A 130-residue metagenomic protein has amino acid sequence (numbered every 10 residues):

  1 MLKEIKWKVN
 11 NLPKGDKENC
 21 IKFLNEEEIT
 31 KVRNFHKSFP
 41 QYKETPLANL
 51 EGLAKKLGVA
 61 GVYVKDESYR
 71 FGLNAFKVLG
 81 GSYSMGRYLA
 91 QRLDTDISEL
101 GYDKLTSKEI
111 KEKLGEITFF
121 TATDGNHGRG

Functional and structural regions predicted by a protein language model:
M1-G130: PLP-dependent amino-acid enzyme catalytic core
